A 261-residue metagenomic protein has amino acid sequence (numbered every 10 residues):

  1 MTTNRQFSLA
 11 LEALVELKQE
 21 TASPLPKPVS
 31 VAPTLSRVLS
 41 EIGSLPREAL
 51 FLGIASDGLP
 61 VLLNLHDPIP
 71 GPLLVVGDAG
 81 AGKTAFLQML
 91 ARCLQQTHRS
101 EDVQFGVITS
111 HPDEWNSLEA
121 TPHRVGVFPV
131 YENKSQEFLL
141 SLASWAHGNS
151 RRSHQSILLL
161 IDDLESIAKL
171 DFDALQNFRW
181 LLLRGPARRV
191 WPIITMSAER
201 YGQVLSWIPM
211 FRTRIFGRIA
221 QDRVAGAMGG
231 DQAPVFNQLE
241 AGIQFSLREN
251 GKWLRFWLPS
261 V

Functional and structural regions predicted by a protein language model:
T2-E20, V29-I219, R223, F236-N237 (+2 more regions): P-loop NTPase catalytic phosphate-binding loop
D163, G229-G230: Glycine-centered secondary-structure boundary/capping sites
R223-G229: Short, charged, surface-exposed secondary-structure boundary motifs
G230-L239: Conserved AAA+ ATPase "sensor/coupling" helix adjacent to the nucleotide-binding pocket
